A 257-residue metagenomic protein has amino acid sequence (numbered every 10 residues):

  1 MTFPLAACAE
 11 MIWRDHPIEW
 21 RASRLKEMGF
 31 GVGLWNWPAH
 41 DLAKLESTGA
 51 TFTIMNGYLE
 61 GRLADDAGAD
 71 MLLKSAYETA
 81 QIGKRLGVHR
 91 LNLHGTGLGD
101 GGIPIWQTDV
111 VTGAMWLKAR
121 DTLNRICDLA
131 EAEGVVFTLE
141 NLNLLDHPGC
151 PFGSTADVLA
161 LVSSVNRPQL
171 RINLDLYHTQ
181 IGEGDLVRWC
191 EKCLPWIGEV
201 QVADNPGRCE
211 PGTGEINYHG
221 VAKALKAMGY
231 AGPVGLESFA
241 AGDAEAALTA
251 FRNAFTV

Functional and structural regions predicted by a protein language model:
M1-M28, G87-H89, L98-I103, N124 (+2 more regions): Histidine-acidic metal/acid-base catalytic patches
E19-N36, T51-G61: N-terminal substrate-binding region of glycoside hydrolase catalytic domains
K26, E46, K84, C127 (+2 more regions): Anion (oxyanion) recognition and catalysis
G31, T51, H89, V136 (+1 more regions): Residue-level detector of anion-binding/catalytic polar loops
G33-N36, T53-N56, N92, T138 (+2 more regions): Conserved beta-strand positions in the central sheet of alpha/beta enzyme cores
P38-E46: Active-site-adjacent beta->alpha loops and helix N-cap segments on the catalytic face of soluble alpha/beta enzymes
R62-A67, E210: Short, charged, surface-exposed secondary-structure boundary motifs
D65-R171, I181: Active-site acidic/histidine proton-transfer and metal-coordination neighborhood in alpha/beta enzyme cores
